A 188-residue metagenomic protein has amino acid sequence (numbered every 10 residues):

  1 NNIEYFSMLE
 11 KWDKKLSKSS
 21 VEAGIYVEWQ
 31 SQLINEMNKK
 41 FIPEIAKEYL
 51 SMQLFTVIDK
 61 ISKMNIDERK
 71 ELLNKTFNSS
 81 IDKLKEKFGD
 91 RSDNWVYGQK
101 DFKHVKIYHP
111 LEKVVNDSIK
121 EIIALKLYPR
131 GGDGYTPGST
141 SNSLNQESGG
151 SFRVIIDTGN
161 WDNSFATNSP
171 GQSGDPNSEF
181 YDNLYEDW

Functional and structural regions predicted by a protein language model:
N1-W188: Long, compositionally biased non-active-site segments enriched in small/hydrophobic residues and glycine
